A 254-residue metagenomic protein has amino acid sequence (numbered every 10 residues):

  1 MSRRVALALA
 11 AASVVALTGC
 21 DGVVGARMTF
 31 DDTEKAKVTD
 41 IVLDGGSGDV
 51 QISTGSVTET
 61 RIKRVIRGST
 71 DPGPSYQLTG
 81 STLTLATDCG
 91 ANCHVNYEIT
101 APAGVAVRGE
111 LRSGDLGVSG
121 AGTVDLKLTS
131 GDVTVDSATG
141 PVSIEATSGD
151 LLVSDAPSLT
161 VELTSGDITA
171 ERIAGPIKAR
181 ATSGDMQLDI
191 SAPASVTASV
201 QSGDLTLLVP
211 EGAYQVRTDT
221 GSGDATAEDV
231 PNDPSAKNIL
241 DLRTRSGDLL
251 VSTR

Functional and structural regions predicted by a protein language model:
M1-D71, D88-T100, D224-S235: Short acidic/polar N-terminal linker immediately downstream of export determinants
C20-G22, D40-Q51, G109-G114, L126-L128 (+7 more regions): Primarily hydrophobic membrane-targeting regions of prokaryotic envelope proteins
R27, V38-D40, T82, N96 (+4 more regions): Intrinsic-disorder/low-complexity, polar/charged segments enriched in Ser/Thr/Lys/Arg/Asp/Glu/Gln
T29-K35, G73-E145, D150-S158, V230-R254: Right-handed parallel beta-helix
I41-L43, V50-I52, I62, Y76 (+11 more regions): Hydrophobic beta-strand residues in large extracellular and virion-surface proteins
S47, S56, I66, C89 (+13 more regions): A mature extracytoplasmic/lumenal domain signature
T58-T60, S81, V95, A103-V105 (+3 more regions): A generic structural signal for short beta-strands and their flanking turns/coil linkers
S154-R254: Short, surface-exposed interaction patches in beta-rich subdomains that mediate adhesion/assembly near membranes
